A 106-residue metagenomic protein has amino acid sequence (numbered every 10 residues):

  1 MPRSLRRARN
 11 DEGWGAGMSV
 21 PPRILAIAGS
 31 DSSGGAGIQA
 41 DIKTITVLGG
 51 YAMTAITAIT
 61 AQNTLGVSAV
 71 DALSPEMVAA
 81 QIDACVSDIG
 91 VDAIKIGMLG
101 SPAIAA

Functional and structural regions predicted by a protein language model:
M1-L5: N-terminal basic, low-structured, amphipathic or hydrophobic segments
R6-R7, I27: Short linear motifs centered on Gly/Pro in flexible linkers and helix caps
A8-G13: A cross-taxon signal for low-complexity, glycine/charged-rich
W14-A93: Small-residue (G/A/S/T)-rich helix-start motifs and N-terminal tracts that mark the onset
G90-A106: Membrane helix-loop-helix hairpins that form the core translocation module of multi-pass transporters
